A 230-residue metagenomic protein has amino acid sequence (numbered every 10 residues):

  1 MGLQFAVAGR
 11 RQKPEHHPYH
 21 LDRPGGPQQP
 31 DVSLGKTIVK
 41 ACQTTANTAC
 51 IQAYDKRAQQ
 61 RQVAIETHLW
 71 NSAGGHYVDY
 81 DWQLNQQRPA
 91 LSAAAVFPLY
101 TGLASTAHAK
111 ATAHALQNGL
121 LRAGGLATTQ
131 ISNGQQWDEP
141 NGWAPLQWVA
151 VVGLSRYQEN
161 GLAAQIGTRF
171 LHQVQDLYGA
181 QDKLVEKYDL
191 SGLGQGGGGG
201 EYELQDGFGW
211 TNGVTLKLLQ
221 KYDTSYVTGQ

Functional and structural regions predicted by a protein language model:
M1-R23, V63-G142, Q175-G229: Extended glycan-interaction surfaces of carbohydrate-active proteins
L21-D31, I51, D55, P140: Amphipathic, non-membrane alpha-helical segments in soluble helical-bundle scaffolds
P30, T37-K40, A53-H68, R169-D176: Alpha-helical scaffold segments in carbohydrate-active enzymes
V39-Q59, G102-L116, L154-T168, K221-Q230: Structural helix-adjacent loops and short alpha-helical linkers that scaffold large soluble proteins
P98, A150-L154, F170, T215: Hydrophobic, well-ordered secondary-structure elements that form the walls of internal hydrophobic environments
P140-Q147, Q158-A164: Active-site-proximal binding-pocket segments
